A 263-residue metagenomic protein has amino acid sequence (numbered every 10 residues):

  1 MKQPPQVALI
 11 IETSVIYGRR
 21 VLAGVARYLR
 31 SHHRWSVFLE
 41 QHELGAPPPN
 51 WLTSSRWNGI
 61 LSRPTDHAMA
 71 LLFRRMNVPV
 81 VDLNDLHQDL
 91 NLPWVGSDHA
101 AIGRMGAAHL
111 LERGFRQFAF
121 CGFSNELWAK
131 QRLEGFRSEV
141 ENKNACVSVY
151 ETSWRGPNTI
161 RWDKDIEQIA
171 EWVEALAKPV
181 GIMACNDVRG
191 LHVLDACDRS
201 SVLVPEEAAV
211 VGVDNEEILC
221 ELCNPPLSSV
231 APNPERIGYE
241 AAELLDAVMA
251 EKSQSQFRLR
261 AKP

Functional and structural regions predicted by a protein language model:
M1-G59, A68-P263: Bacterial carbohydrate/catabolite-sensing allosteric modules
